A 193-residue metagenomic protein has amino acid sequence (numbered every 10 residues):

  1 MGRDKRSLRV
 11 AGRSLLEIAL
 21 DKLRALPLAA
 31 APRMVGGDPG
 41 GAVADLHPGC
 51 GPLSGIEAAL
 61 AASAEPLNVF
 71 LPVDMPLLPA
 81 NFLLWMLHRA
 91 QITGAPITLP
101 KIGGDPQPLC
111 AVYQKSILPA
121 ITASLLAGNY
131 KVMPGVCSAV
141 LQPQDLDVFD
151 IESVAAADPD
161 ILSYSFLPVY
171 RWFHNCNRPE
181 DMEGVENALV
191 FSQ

Functional and structural regions predicted by a protein language model:
M1-Y130, P134-W172, N187-V190: Nucleotide and nucleotide-moiety/phosphate-recognizing core
F173-N177: Long, charged alpha-helical interface segments
E180-Q193: Hydrophobic helical membrane-anchoring modules
